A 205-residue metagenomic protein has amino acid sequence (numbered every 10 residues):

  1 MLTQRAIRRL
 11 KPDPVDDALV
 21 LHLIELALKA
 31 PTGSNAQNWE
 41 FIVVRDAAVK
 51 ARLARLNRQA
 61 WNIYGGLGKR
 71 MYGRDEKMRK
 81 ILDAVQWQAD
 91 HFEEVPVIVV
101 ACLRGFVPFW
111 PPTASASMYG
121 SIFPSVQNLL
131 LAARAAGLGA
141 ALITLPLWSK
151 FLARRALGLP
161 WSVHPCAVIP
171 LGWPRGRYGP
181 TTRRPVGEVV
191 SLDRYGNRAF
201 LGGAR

Functional and structural regions predicted by a protein language model:
M1-D13: Generic N-terminal amphipathic, Lys/Arg-enriched alpha-helix
R9-K11, E40, G139-T144: Short catalytic-loop micro-motif centered on adjacent basic/acidic residues
H22-A27, V97-R155: Small-aliphatic-rich amphipathic alpha-helix that forms the alpha element of a beta-alpha
E25-L28, L82-W87, A153-A156, G176: Glycine-rich, charged/polar anion/phosphate-binding loops that engage phosphate groups from diverse ligands
L28-N35: Glycine-rich phosphate/pyrophosphate-binding beta-alpha loops
V43-I122: Glycine/small-residue-rich phosphate/adenosyl-binding loop
N62-Y72, A156-T182: A glycine-rich helix N-cap at a beta->alpha junction
C166-R205: C-terminal helix-cap and adjacent tail motif
